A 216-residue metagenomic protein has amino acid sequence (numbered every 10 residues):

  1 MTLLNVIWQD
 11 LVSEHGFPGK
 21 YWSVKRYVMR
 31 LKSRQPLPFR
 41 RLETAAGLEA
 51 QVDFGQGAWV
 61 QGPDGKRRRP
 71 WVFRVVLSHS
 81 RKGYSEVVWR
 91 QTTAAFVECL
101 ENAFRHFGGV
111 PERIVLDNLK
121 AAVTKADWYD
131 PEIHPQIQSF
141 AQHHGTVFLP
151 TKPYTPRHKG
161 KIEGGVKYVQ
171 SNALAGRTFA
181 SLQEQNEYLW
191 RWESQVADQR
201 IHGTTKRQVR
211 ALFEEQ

Functional and structural regions predicted by a protein language model:
L3-F17: DNA-recognition alpha helix
S13-F17, R26-G83, Q91-C99: Mobile-element integrase/transposase regions, centering on the N-terminal DNA-binding/Zn-coordinating module
H15-F39, A197-Q216: Amphipathic alpha-helical
E86-R113: Active-site beta-loop-alpha junctions of metal-dependent nucleic acid enzymes, especially the RNase H-like/DDE
G109-Y129: Acidic/histidine-rich, metal-coordinating catalytic segments
L116, D127-W128, F148-Q170, Q185 (+1 more regions): RNase H-like two-metal-ion nuclease catalytic core shared by retroviral integrases and related mobile-element nucleases
V166-Q216: Active-site-proximal acidic segments at structured loop/helix or strand boundaries that coordinate catalytic metals
